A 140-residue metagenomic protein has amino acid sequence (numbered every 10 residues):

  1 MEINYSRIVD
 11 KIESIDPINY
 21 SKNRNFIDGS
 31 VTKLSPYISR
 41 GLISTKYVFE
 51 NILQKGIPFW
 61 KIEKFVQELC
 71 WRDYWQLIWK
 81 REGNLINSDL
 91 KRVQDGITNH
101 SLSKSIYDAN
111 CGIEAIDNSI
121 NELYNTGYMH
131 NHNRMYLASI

Functional and structural regions predicted by a protein language model:
M1-S101, E114: Glycine/tryptophan-enriched, flexible segments
I8-K11, A115-E122, N133: Alpha-helical packing segments of well-folded alpha/beta enzyme cores
R40, C111-G112, Y128-M129: Helix-boundary capping/turn motifs
W60-Y74, I120-I140: Structured ligand/cofactor/substrate-binding pocket environments in proteins
S101-L123: Helix-hairpin-helix/helix-loop-helix acidic hairpins
